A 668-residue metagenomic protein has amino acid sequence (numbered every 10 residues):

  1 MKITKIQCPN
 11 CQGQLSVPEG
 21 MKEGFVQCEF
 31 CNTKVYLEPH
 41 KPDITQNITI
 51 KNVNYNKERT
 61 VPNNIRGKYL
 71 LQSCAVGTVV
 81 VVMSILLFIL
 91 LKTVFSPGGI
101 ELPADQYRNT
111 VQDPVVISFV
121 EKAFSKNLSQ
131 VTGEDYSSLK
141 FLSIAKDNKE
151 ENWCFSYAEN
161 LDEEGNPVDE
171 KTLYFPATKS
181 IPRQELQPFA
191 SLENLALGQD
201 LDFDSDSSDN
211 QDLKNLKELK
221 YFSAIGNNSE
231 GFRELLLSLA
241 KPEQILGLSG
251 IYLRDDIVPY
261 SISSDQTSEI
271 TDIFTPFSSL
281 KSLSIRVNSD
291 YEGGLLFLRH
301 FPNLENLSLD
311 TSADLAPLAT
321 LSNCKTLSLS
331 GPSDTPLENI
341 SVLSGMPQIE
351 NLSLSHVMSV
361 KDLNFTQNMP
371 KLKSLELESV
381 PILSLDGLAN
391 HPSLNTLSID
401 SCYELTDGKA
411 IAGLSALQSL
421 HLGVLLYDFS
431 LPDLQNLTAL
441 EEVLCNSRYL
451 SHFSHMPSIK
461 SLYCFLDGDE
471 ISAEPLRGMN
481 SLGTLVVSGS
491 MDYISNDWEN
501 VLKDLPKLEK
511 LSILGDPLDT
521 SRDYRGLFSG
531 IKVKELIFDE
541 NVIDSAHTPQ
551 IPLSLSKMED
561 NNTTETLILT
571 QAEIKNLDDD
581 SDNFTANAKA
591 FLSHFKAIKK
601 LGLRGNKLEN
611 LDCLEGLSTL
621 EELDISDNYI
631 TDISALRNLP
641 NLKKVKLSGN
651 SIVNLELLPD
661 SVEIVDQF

Functional and structural regions predicted by a protein language model:
M1-I3, K22-E23: Flanking scaffold residues of small Cys/His-coordinated metal-binding clusters
K5-Q7, Q27: The −1 position to Zn-ligating cysteines in a subset of zinc-ribbon hairpins
P9-N10, F30: Short, cysteine/histidine-rich loop/knuckle motifs that typically chelate Zn2+
E23-K34: Cysteine-rich micro-motifs
N32-P42: Short Cys/His-rich micro-motifs in 6-15 aa windows
N64-V80: N-terminal Sec-pathway targeting helices
L91-G331, N339-P347, S353-H356, D362-F365 (+10 more regions): N-terminal capping/linker segments that flank leucine-rich repeat
S308, S328-L329, S353-L354, E376-L377 (+6 more regions): Short beta-strand elements of solenoid repeat domains
